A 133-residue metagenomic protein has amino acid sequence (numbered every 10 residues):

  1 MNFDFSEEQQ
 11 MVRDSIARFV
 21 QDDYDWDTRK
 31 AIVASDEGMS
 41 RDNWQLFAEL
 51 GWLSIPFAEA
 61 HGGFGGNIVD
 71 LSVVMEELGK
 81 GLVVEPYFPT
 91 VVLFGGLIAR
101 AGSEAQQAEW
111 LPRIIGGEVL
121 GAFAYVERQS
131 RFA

Functional and structural regions predicted by a protein language model:
M1-E8: Intrinsic disorder at enzyme termini
M11-R18: A non-catalytic, amphipathic alpha-helix used as a structural packing/dimerization or gating element in enzyme scaffolds
D23-A133: Glycine-rich flavin
